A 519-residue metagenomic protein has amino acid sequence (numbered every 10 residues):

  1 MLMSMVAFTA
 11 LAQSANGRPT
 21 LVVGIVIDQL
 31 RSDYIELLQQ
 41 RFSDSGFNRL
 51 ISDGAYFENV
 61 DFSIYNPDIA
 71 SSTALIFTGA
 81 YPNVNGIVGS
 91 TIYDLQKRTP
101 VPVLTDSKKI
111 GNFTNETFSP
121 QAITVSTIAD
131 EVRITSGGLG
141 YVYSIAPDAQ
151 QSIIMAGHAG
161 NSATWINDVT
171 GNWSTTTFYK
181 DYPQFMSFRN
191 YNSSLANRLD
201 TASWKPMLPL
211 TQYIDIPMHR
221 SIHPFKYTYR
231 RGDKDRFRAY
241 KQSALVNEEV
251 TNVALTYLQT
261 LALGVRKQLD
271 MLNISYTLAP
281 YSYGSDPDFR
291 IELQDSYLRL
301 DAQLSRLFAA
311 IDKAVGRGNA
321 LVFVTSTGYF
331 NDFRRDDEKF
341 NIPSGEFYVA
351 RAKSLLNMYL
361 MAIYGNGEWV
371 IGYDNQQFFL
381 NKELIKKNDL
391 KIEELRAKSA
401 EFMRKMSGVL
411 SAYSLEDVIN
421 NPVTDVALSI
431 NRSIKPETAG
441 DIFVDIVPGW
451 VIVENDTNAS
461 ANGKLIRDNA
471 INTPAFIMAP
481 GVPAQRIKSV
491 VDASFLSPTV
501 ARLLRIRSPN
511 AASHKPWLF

Functional and structural regions predicted by a protein language model:
M1-R18: Bacterial Sec-dependent N-terminal signal peptides
P19-R31, L50, I76, V132 (+7 more regions): Beta-strand elements within well-structured catalytic alpha/beta cores of enzymes that handle phosphate/sulfate esters
R31-L37, V60-S63, T114-P120, F237-A244 (+6 more regions): Second-shell loop/turn segments in exported
Y34, K241-R266, A279-A320: A long, amphipathic alpha-helix that forms part of the scaffold/cap immediately adjacent to metal-dependent active
I35-V84, Y141-I145: Short, structured active-site-proximal loop/turn typified by the sulfatase FGly-forming signature C/S-X-P-X-R
D68, N85, S90-E116, V125 (+7 more regions): Secreted, luminal/periplasmic, and some membrane-associated catalytic domains that remodel anionic oxygen-ester
Y81, I87-Q268, T277-G284, S407 (+1 more regions): His/Asp/Glu-rich, glycine-adjacent segments that coordinate divalent cations and/or stabilize oxyanion chemistry on
V349-L390, A461-L504: Substrate-binding rim/cap in mid-to-C-terminal beta-strand-loop elements of soluble/periplasmic
